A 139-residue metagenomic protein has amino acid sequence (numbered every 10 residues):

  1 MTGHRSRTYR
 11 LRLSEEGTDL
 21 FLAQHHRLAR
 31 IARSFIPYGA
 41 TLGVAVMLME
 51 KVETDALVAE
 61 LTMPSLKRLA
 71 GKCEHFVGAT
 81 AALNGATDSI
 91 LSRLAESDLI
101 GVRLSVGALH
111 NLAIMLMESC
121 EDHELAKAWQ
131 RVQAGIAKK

Functional and structural regions predicted by a protein language model:
M1-L28, A59-S89, G135-K139: Short Lys/Arg-rich basic patches
Q24-I31, R93-D98: Alpha-helix C-capping/helix-to-loop hinge sites
I31-E60, G101-R131: Short, basic amphipathic alpha-helical segments that act as recognition/interaction helices in nucleic-acid-binding
K67-H123, R131-K139: Short, solvent-exposed charged binding patches
